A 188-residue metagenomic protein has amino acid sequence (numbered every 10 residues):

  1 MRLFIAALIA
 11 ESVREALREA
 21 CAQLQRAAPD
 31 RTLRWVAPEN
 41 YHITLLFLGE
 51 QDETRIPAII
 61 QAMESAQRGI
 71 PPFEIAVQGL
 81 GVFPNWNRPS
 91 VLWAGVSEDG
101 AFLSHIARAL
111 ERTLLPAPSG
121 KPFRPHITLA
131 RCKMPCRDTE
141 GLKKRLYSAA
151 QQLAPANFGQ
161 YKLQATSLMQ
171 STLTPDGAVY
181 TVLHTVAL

Functional and structural regions predicted by a protein language model:
M1-L188: Histidine-dependent nucleotide/RNA phosphoesterase domain, centered on the 2H-phosphoesterase fold with its duplicated
